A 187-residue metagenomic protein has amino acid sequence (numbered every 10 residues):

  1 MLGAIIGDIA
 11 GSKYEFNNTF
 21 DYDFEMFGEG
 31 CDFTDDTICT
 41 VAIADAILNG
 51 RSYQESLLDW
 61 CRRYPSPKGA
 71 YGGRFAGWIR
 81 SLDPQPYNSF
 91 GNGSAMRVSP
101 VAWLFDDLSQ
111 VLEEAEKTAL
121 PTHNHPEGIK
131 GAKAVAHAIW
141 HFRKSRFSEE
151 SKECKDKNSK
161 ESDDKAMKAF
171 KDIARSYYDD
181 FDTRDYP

Functional and structural regions predicted by a protein language model:
M1-P187: Structured, active/binding-site neighborhoods that engage oxygen-rich ligands
